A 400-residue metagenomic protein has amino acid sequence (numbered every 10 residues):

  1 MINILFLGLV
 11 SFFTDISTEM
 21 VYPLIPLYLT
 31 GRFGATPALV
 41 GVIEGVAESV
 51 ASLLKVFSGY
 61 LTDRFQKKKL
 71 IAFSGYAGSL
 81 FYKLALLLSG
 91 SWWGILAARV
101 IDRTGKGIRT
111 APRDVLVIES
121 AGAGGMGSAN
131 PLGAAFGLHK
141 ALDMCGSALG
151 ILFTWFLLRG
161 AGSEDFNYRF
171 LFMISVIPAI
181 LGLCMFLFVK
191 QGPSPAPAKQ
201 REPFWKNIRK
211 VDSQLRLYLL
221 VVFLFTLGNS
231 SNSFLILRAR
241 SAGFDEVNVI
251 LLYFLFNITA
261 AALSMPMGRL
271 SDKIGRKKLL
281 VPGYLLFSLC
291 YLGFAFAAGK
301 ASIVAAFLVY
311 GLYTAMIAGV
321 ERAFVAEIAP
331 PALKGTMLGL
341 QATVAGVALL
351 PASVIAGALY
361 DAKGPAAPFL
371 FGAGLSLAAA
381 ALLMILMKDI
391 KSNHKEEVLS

Functional and structural regions predicted by a protein language model:
M1, Q191-V221, S400: Juxtamembrane intracellular "pre-TM" segments in multi-pass secondary transporters
M1-A51, L215-L252: Helix-loop boundary and gating motifs at the non-cytosolic
L29-T30, L61-T62, Q66, L157-G162 (+3 more regions): Interfacial helix-cap and linker-helix signal at transmembrane-aqueous boundaries of multi-pass secondary transporters
L53-G90, S271-K277: Conserved MFS/SLC helix-loop-helix module at the cytosolic interface between two early adjacent transmembrane helices
L70-L84, V176, K278-G293, A373: Structural signature of the two symmetry-related core transmembrane helices
A98-D143, F324: Cytoplasmic helix-loop-helix junction between adjacent transmembrane helices in 12-TM secondary transporters
A134-T154, A342-A352: Glycine-rich segments within core transmembrane alpha-helices of 12-TM secondary carriers
V176-A196, A379-M387: C-terminal membrane-cytosol helix-exit motif in multi-pass small-molecule transporters
